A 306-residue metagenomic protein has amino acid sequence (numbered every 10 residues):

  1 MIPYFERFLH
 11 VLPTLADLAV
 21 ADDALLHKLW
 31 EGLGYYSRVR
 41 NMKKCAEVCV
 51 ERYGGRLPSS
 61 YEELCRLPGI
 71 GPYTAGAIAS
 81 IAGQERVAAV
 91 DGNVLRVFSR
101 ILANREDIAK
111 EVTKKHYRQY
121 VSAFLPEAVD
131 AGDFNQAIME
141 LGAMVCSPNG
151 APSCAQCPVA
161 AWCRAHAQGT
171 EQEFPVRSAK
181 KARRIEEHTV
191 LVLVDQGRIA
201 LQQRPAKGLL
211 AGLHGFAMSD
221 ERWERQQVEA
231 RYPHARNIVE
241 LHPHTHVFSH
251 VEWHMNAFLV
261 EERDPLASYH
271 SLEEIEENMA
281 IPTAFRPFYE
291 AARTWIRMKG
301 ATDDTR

Functional and structural regions predicted by a protein language model:
M1-A155, V159-A167, Q172: Catalytic cores of DNA base-excision repair glycosylases
A143-R306: Intrinsically disordered, low-complexity, charged terminal extensions of DNA damage-control enzymes
